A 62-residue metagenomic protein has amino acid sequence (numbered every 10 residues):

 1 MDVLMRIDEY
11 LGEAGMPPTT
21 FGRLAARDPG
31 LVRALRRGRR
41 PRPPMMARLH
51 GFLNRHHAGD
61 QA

Functional and structural regions predicted by a protein language model:
M1-V3: Absolute protein N-terminus
M5-T20: Short basic helix-loop element that most often maps to the first helix and adjoining turn of HTH DNA-binding modules
M16-L31: Short alpha-helical DNA-recognition segment
T20, A34-L35, Q61-A62: Short, hydrophobic secondary-structure boundary micro-motifs
A25, L35-R36, L53: DNA major-groove recognition helix of helix-turn-helix
R33-A34, G38-R48: Short, basic-rich loop-to-helix N-cap that marks the start of a DNA-contacting helix
N54-A62: Short C-terminal boundary/hinge segments that cap the last helix of small helical domains
